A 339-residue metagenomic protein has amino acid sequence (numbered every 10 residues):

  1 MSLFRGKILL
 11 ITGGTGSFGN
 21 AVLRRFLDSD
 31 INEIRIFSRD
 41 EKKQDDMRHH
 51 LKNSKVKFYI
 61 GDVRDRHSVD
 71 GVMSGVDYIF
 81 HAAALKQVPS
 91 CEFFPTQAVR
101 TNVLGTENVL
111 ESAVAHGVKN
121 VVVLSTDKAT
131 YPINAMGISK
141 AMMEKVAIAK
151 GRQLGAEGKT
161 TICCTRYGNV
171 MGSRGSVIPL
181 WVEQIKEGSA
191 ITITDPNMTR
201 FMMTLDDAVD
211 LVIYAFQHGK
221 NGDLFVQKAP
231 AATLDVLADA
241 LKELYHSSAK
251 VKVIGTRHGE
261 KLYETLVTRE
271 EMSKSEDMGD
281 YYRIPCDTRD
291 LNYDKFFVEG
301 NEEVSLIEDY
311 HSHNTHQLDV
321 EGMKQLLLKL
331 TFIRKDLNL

Functional and structural regions predicted by a protein language model:
L3, V109, A149-L339: Strand-loop microenvironment adjacent to phosphate/nucleotide-handling motifs in alpha/beta enzyme folds
K7-S29: N-terminal Rossmann NAD(P)H-binding glycine-rich loop of SDR-like oxidoreductase domains
T12, M73-A82, V123: Rossmann-fold scaffold of SDR-type NAD(P)-dependent oxidoreductases
D30-K43: Conserved glycine-rich Rossmann-like NAD(P)H-binding loop of the short-chain dehydrogenase/reductase
S38, I60, R100, D195 (+1 more regions): Conserved residues in the N-terminal Rossmann fold of short-chain dehydrogenase/reductase
K57-Y78: Conserved Rossmann-fold cofactor-binding substructure of NAD(P)-dependent oxidoreductases
F58, A98, V121, I162-T165: Hydrophobic/aromatic anchor residues within beta-strands of the central parallel beta-sheet of Rossmann-like
H81, L85-A141, K145, A149: Conserved Rossmann-fold NAD(P)-dependent oxidoreductase catalytic core, especially the SDR/UDP-sugar
